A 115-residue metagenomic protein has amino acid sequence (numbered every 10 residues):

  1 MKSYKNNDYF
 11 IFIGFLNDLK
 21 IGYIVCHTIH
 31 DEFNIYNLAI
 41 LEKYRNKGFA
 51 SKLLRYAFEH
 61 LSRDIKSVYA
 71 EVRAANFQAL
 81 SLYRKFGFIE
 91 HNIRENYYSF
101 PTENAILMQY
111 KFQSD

Functional and structural regions predicted by a protein language model:
M1-K43, L54-Y56, H60, K111-Q113: Acetyl-CoA-dependent GNAT
T28, V72-A74: A cross-domain feature marking catalytic cores of carbohydrate-active enzymes and several ubiquitous metabolic/repair
I40, N46-E59, F77-K85: Conserved acetyl-CoA-binding loop-helix of GNAT-fold acetyltransferases
S51, E103-Y110: Accessory recognition modules or surfaces
L61-E71: Conserved GNAT acetyl-CoA-binding A-motif
E71, I89-I106: Conserved catalytic-core motifs of GNAT/GCN5-like acyltransferases
Y83-R84, F88, M108: Conserved active-site tyrosine of GNAT-family acetyltransferases
